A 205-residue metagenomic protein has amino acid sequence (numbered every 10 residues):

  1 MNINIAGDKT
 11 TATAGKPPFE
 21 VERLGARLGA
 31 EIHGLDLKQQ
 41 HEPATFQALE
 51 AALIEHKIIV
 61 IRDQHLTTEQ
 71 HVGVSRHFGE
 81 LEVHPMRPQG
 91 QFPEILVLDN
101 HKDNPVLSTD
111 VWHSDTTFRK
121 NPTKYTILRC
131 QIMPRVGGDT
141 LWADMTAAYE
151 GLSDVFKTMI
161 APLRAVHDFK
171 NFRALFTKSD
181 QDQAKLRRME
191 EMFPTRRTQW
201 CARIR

Functional and structural regions predicted by a protein language model:
N2-R205: Non-heme Fe(II) oxygenase catalytic core, chiefly the N-lobe of the double-stranded beta-helix
